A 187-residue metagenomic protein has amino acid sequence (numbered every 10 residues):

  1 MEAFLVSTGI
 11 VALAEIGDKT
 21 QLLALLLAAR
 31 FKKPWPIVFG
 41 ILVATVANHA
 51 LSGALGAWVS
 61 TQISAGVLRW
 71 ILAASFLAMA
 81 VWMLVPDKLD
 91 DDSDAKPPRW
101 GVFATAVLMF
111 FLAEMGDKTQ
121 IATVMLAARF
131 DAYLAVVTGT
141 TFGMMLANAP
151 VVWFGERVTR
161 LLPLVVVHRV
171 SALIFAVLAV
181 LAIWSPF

Functional and structural regions predicted by a protein language model:
E2-I63, A122-T141: Juxtamembrane transmembrane-helix termini in multi-pass membrane transport proteins
S7-G9, A104-L108, W153: Short hydrophobic "helix-edge" motifs at membrane interfaces and signal-peptide entry regions
T8, A12, I16, V46-A47 (+4 more regions): Hydrophobic/aromatic residues within the transmembrane alpha-helices of Major Facilitator Superfamily
K32-G101, P150-L173, V180: Membrane helix-loop-helix hairpins that form the core translocation module of multi-pass transporters
V85-D91, K118-A122, L134-V137: Short, structured loop/turn "capping" segments at alpha-beta junctions
D94-Q120: Selected transmembrane alpha-helices and immediately adjacent juxtamembrane segments of polytopic inner-membrane
F142-V151: Hydrophobic alpha-helical transmembrane segments of multi-pass membrane transport proteins, especially secondary
V180-F187: Juxtamembrane boundary at the C-terminal end of a transmembrane helix
